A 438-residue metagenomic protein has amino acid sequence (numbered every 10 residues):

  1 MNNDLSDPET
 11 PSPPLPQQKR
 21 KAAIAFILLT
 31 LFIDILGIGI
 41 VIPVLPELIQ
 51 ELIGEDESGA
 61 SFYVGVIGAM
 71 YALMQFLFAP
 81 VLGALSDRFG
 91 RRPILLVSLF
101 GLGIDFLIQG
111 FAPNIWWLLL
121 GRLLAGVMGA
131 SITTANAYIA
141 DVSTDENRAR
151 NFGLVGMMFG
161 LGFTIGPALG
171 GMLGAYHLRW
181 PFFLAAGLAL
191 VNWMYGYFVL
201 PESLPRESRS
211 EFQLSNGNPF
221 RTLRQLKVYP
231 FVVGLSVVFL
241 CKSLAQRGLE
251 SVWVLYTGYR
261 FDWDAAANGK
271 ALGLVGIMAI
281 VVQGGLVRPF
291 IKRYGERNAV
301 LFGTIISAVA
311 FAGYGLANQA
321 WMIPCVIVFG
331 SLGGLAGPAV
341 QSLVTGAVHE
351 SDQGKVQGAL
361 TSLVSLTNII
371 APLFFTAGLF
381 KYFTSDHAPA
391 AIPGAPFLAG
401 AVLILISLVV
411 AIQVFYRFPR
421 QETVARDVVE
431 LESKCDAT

Functional and structural regions predicted by a protein language model:
E9-K21, P201-C241, R260, V428-T438: Juxtamembrane intracellular "pre-TM" segments in multi-pass secondary transporters
V44-S61, S251-N268: Short amphipathic helix-loop junctions that connect adjacent transmembrane helices in Major Facilitator Superfamily/SLC
F78-G90, V282-E296: Helix-to-loop junctions at the C-terminal end of transmembrane segments in multipass secondary transporters
G90, F111-W116, D262, L316-N318: Helix-breaking motifs and short loop linkers at transmembrane-helix boundaries and internal kinks in secondary membrane
P93-I108, N298-G313: Structural signature of the two symmetry-related core transmembrane helices
G121-G160: Cytoplasmic helix-loop-helix junction between adjacent transmembrane helices in 12-TM secondary transporters
G174-G187, A377-I404: A membrane-interface helix-boundary motif in multi-pass transporters
W193-V199, L398-E430: Multi-pass alpha-helical transporter architecture, strongest for 12-TM Major Facilitator/SLC carriers used
